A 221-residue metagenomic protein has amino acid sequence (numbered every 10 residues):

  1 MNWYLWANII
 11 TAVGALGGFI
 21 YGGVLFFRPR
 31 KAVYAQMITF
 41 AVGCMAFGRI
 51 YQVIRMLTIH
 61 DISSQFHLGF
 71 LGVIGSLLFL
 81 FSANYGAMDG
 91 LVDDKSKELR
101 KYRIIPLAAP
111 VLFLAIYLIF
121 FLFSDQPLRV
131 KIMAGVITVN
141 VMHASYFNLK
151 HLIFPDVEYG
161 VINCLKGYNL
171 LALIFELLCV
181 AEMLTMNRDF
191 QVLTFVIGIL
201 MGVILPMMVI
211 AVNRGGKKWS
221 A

Functional and structural regions predicted by a protein language model:
M1-I20, G69-F70, P127-T138: Hydrophobic transmembrane alpha-helical segments in integral membrane proteins
I10-G22, Y34-T58, F70-F81, V111-I116 (+2 more regions): Hydrophobic alpha-helical transmembrane segments of multi-pass membrane proteins
G18-R28, V53-I105, L114-F121, N148-H151 (+1 more regions): Internal transmembrane alpha-helix with an interfacial aromatic "cap," most often the third helix
P29-C44, K95-L107, D156-N169, W219-A221: Membrane-interfacial loop-to-transmembrane alpha-helix junctions, especially the N-terminal start
G48, F123-F154: A mid-sequence, solvent-exposed acidic-amphipathic segment
D61-G72, Q126-I137, R188-G198: Non-cytosolic membrane-interface motifs at loop->transmembrane helix junctions
L80-A83, V141-A221: C-terminal transmembrane-bundle signature of multipass membrane proteins, characterized by strong activation on
A108-I132: Membrane-helix boundary elements
